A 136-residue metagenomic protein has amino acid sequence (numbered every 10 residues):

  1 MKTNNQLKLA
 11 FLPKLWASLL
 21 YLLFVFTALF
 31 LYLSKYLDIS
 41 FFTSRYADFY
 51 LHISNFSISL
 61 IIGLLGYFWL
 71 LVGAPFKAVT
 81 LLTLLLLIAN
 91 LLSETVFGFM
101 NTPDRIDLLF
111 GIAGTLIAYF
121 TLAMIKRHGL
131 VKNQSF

Functional and structural regions predicted by a protein language model:
K2-F136: Bulky hydrophobic segments
